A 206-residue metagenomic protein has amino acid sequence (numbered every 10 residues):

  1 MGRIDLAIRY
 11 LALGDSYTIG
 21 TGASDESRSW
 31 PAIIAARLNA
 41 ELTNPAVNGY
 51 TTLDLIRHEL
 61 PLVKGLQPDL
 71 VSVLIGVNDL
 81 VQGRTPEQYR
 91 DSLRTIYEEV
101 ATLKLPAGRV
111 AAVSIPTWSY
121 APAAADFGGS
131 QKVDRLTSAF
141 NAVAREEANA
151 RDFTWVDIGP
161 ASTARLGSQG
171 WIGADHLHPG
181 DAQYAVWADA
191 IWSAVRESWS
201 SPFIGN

Functional and structural regions predicted by a protein language model:
M1-N48, H58-Q67: Serine-esterase "nucleophile elbow" of acetyl-processing enzymes
D5-I8, T51, L105-P106, S168: Alpha-helix initiation/capping motif
G20, T51-D54, D79-Q82: Short active-site-adjacent helix-start/loop capping segments
S27, T52, T137-F140: Conserved donor sugar-nucleotide recognition element shared by glycan-biosynthetic enzymes
A40, G205-N206: Juxtamembrane/interface motifs at transmembrane-helix termini
V47-T52, K132-V133: Short, flexible loop segments at the rims of nucleotide/cofactor-binding pockets, characterized by
R57-G205: Alpha-helical cap/lid subdomain in secreted, periplasmic, or secretory-pathway luminal O-acyl-processing enzymes
